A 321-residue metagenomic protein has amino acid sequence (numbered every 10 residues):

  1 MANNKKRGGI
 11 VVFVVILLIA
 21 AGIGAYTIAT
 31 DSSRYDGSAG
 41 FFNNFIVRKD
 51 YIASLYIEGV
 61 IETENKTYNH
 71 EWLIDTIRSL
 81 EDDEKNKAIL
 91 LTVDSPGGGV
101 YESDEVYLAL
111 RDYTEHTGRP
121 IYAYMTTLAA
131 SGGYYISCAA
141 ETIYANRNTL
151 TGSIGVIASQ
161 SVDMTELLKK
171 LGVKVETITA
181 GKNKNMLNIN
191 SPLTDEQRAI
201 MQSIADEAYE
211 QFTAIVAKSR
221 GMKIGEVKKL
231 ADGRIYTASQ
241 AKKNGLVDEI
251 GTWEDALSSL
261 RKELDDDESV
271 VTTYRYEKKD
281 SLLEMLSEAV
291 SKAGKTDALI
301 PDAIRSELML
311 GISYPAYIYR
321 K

Functional and structural regions predicted by a protein language model:
M1-P120, L128-A129, T142-N146, Q160-K321: N-terminal organellar transit peptides
E102-S103, G133-I136, V156: Short, conserved acidic/polar surface loops in the N-terminal third of protein domains
A130-S131, L150-I157: Short gly/pro/ser/thr-enriched loop/turn and capping motifs at secondary-structure boundaries
I136-T142: Alpha-helix C-terminal capping segments
